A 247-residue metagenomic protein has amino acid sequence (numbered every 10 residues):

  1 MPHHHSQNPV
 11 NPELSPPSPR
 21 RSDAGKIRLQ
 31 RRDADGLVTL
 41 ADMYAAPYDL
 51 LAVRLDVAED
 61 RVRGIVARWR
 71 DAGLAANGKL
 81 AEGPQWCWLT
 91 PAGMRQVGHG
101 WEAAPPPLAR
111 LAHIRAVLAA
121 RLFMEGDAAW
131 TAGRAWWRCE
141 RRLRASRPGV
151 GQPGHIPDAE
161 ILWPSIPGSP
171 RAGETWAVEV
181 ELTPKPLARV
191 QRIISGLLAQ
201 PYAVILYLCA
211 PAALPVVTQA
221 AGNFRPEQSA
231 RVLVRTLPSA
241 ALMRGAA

Functional and structural regions predicted by a protein language model:
M1-P105: Nuclease-adjacent, charged terminal/linker segments that flank catalytic cores
P2-R21, G25-T39, P47-Y48, P184-R192 (+1 more regions): Non-catalytic C-terminal interaction segments of nucleic acid-processing enzymes
D56, E125-G126, A199-A203: Short glycine/proline-enriched coil/turn segments at helix->beta-strand junctions
A75, W137, V232-V234: Generic structural signal for residues in well-ordered beta-strands
G78, L108-R110, E125, A129-W176 (+1 more regions): Active-site metal-binding core of divalent-cation-utilizing nuclease and nuclease-like domains
W101-L118: A short, highly charged nucleic-acid-interacting micro-segment common to nuclease and nuclease-linked defense proteins
A120, M124: Acidic, glycine-rich loop-and-strand cores that form catalytic or ligand-binding grooves in diverse globular domains
A177-E179, L206-Y207: Short catalytic-loop micro-motif centered on adjacent basic/acidic residues
